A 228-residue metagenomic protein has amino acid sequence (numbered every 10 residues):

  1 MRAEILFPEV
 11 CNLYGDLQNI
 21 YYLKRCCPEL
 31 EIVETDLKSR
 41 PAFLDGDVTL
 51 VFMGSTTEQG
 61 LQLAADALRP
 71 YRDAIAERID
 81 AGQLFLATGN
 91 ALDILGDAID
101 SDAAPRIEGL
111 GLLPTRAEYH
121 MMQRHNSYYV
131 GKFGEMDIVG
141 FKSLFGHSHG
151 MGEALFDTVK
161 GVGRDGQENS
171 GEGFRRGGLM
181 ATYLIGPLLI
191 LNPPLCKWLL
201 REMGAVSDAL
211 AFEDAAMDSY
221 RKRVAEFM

Functional and structural regions predicted by a protein language model:
M1, L30, Q83, E108 (+2 more regions): A structural micro-motif
M1-A81, I190-M228: N-terminal beta1-alpha1 cap of cysteine-dependent amidohydrolase-like domains
I5, D137-I138, H147-M228: C-terminal and late-domain segments of enzyme folds
E34, L86-G89, K142, Y183: A structural signal for short, well-ordered beta-strand segments and their strand-loop junctions that often border
D36, A91-D93, R116, S148 (+1 more regions): Catalytic metal-binding/acid-base residues of hydrolase active sites
L50-G54, L86, A181-Y183: Structural motif
T56-F133: Cysteine-nucleophile active-site neighborhood
D102-G173: Pocket-forming structural segment of enzyme catalytic cores
